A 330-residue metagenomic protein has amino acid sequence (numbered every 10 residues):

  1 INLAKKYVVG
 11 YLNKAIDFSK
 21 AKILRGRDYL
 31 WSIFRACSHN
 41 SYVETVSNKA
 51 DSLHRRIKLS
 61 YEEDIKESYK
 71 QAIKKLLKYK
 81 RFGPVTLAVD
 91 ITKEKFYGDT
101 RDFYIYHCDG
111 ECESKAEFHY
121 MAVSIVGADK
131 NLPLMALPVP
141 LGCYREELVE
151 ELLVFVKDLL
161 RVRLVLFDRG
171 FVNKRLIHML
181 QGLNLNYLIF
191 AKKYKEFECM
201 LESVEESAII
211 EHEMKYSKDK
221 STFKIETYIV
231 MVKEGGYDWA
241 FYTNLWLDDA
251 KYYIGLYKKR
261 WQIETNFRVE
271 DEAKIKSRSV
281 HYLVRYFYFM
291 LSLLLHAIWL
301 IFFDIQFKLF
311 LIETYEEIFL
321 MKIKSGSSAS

Functional and structural regions predicted by a protein language model:
I1-G26, I33-Y42, V46-N48, L153 (+3 more regions): A short, flexible helix-boundary coil/loop motif
I16-Y29, G110-A116, S279-M290: Structural motif
S32, V43-K49, P84-K95, V123 (+5 more regions): Short, conserved catalytic/metal-binding motifs centered on acidic residues
A50-V126: Active-site-proximal, Lys/Arg-enriched surface segment that forms a nucleic-acid-binding/basic interface patch
F82-P84, F118-Y120, L132, L160-R163 (+1 more regions): A general structural motif
K93, E205, I210-K215, D249-V284: Short amphipathic alpha-helical "interface-anchor" segments enriched in bulky aromatics
A136-Y237, L320: An internal, acidic/charged active-site-proximal segment that coordinates divalent cations and/or engages
Y237-T243: Short acidic-hydrophobic catalytic motif
